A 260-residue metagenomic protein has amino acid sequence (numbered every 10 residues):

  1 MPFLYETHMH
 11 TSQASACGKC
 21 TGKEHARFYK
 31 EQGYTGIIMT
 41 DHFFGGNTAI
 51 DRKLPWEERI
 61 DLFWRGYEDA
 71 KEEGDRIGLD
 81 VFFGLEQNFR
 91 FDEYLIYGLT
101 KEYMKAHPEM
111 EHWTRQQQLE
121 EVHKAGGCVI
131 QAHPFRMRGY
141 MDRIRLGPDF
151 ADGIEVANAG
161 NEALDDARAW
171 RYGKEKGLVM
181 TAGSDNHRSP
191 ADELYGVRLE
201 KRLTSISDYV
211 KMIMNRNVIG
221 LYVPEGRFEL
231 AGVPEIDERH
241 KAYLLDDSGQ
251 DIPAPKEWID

Functional and structural regions predicted by a protein language model:
M1-N88, P148-D149, R188-P190, P255-D260: An N-terminally biased module of ancient metal coordination in phosphate/nucleic-acid-related enzymes
M1-T7, T11, G22-R27, F91-E102 (+1 more regions): Charged catalytic cores and adjacent phosphate/nucleic-acid-binding surfaces used for phosphate/nucleic-acid chemistry
L4, K30, K71-D75, Q116-I130 (+1 more regions): Surface-exposed amphipathic alpha-helices with a cationic face
Q13-A16, R59, K105-E109, Q131-P134 (+1 more regions): Short, flexible loop segments at the rims of nucleotide/cofactor-binding pockets, characterized by
I38-M39, I130-Q131, E155: Conserved beta-strand positions in the central sheet of alpha/beta enzyme cores
V81, V129-I130, M180: Hydrophobic beta-strand scaffold residues
G84, A132, G183-S184: Generic beta-sheet signal
E93-G126: Binuclear metal-dependent hydrolase catalytic cores centered on His/Asp/Glu-rich metal-binding motifs
